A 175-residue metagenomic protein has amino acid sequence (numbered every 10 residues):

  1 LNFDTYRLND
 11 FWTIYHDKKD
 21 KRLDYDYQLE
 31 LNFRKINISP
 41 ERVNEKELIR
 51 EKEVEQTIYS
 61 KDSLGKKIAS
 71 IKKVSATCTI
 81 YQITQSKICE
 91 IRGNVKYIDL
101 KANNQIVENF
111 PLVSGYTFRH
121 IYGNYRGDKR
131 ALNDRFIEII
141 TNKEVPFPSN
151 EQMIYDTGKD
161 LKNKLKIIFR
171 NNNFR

Functional and structural regions predicted by a protein language model:
L1-I68, E90-K96, K101-V107: N-terminal segment of the mature soluble domain
I71-R175: C-terminal/domain-edge helix-coil "capping" segments
